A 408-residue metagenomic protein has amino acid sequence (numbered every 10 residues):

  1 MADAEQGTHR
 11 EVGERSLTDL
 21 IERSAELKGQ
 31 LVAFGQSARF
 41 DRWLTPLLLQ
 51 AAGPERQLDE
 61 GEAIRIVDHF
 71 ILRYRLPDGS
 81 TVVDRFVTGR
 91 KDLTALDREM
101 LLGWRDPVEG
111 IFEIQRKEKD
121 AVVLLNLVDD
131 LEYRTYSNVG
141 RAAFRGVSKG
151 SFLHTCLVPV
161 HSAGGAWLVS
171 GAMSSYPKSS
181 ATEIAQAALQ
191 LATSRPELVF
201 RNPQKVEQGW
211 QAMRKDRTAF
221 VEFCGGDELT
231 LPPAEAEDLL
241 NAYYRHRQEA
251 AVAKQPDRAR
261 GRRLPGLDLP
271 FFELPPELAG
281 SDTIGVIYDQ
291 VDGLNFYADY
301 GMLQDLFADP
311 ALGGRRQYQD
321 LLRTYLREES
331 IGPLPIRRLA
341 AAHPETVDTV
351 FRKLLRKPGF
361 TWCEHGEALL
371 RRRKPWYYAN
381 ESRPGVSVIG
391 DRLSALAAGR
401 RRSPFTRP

Functional and structural regions predicted by a protein language model:
A2-A95: A structured, charge-rich N-terminal accessory region that forms the first stable segment of a protein and links
T94-G103: Short, charged beta-strand/loop "edge" motif centered at a coil->beta-strand transition that forms conserved
L102-K119: Structural detector for short beta-strands of small beta-barrel domains
D120-L125: Short aromatic-glycine-enriched beta-strand elements
L131-V139: A short macromolecule-binding patch
V139-C156: Short nucleic-acid-contacting surface segments enriched for D/E, G, S/T with interspersed K/R
F152-L334: Mixed-charge (acidic/basic) macromolecular-recognition segments
F271, P275-P408: Extended, amphipathic alpha-helical scaffolds
